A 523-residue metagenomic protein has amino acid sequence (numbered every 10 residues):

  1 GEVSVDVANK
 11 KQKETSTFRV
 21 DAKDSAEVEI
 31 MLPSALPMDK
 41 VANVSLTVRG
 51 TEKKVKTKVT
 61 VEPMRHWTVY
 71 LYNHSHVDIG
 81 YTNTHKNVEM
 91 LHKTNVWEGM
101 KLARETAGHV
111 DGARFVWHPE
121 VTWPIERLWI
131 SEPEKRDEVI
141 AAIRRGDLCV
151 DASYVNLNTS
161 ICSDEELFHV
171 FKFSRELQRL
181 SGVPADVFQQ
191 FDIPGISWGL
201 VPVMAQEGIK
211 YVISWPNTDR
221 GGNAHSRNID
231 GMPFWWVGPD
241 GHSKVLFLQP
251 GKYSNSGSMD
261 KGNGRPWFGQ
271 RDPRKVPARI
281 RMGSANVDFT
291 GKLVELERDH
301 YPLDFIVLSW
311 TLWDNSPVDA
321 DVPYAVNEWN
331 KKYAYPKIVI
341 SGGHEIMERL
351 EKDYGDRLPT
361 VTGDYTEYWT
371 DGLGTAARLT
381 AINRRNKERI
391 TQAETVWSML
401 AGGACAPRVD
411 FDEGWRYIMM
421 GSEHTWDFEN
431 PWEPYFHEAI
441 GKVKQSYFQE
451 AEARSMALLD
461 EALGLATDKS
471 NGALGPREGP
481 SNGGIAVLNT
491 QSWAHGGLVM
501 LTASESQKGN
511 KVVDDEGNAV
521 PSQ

Functional and structural regions predicted by a protein language model:
G1-T490, G497, S506-Q523: Catalytic-domain carbohydrate-binding cleft regions of carbohydrate-active enzymes
T502-S504: A structural micro-motif recognizing beta-strand termini and the immediately following turn/loop segments
